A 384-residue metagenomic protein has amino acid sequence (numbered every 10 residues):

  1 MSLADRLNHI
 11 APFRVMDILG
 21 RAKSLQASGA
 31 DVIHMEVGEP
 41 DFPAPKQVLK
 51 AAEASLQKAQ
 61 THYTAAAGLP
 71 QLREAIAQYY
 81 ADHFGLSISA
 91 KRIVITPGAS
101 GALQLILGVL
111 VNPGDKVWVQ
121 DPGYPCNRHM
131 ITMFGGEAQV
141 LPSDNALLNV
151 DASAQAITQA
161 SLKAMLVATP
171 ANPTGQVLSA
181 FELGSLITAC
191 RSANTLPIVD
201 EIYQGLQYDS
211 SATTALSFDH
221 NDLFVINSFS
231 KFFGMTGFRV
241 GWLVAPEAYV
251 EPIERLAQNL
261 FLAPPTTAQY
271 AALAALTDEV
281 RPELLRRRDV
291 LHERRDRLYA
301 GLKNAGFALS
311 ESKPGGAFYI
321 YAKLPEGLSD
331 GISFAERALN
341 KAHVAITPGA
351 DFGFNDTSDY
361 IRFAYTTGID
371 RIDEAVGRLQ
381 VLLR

Functional and structural regions predicted by a protein language model:
L3-G98, L105, A275-D278, R297 (+1 more regions): N-terminal small-domain helix-loop-helix segment of the aminotransferase-like
I18, T132, Q139, L148-S161 (+3 more regions): Active-site pre-lysine segment of PLP-dependent enzymes
L25-S28, F134, A160, S192-A193 (+1 more regions): Helix C-cap/helix->beta junction micro-motif
A75, D222-D289, Y299-L302, L382: Conserved core segment of the aminotransferase class I/II
Q78, D82, L328, R337-I346 (+1 more regions): PLP-dependent enzyme catalytic core of the Aspartate aminotransferase-like
S87-I93, P113-K116, N221-D222: Short acidic capping loops at alpha-helix termini that bridge into adjacent secondary structure
G108-A168, A180: PLP-dependent aminotransferase-like
L273, D289-Y299, E311-K323: Conserved glycine-rich beta-strand-loop-beta hairpin in the small C-terminal domain of fold type I
